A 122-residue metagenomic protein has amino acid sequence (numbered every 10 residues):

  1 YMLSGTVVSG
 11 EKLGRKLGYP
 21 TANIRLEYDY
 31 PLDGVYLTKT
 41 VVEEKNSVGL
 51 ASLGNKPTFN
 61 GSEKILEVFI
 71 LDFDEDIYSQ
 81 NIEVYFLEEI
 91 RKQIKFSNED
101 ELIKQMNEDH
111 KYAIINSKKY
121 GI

Functional and structural regions predicted by a protein language model:
L3, V7-I122: Phosphate/ribose-recognition catalytic cores of enzymes acting on nucleotide-derived substrates
